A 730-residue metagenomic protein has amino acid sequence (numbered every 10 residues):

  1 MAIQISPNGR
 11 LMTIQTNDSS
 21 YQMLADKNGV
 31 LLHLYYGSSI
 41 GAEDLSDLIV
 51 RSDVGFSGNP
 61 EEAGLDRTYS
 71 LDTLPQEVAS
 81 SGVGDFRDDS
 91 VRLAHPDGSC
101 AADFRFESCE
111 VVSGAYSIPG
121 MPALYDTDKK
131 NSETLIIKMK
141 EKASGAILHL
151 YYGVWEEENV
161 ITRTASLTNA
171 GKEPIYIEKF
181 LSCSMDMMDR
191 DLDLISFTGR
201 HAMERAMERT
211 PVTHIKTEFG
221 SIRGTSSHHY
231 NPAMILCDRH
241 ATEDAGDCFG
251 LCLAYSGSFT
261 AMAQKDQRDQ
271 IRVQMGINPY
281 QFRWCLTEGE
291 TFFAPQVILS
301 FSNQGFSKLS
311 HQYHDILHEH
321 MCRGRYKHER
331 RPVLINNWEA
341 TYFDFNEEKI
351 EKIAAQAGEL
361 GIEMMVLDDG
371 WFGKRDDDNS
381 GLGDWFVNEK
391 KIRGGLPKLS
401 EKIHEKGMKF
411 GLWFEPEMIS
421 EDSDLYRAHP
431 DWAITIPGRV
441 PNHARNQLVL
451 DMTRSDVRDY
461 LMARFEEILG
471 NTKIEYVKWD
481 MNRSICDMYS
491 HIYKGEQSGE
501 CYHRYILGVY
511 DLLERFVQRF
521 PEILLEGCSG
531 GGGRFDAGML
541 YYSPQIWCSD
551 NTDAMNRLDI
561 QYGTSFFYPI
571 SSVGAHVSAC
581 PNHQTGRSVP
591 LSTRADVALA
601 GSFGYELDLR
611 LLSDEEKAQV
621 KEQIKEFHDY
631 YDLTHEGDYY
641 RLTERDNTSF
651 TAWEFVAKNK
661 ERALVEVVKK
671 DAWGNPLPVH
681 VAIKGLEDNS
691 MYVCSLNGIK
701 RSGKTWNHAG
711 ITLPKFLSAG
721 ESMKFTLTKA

Functional and structural regions predicted by a protein language model:
I5, R10-Y21, L31-Q264, Y280 (+1 more regions): Polysaccharide-binding surfaces and accessory modules of carbohydrate-active proteins
D18, A165, G289, I335 (+6 more regions): Conserved, mostly hydrophobic/aromatic
T73-A115, A241, A245-S258, F301-C322 (+4 more regions): Glycine-rich, aromatic-flanked loop segments that form ligand/cofactor-binding clefts across common enzyme folds
A101-F106, W284-N303, G720-L727: Short Pro-Gly-centered flexible turn/kink motifs
E243, E644-E687: Carbohydrate-binding surface patches
Y326-A463, Y476: Aromatic-lined carbohydrate-binding/catalytic grooves of carbohydrate-active enzymes
R393-G395, R427-H429, A433-S588, S602 (+2 more regions): Active-site neighborhood of glycoside hydrolase catalytic domains
D671-A730: C-terminal beta-sandwich/jelly-roll accessory domains of carbohydrate-active enzymes
